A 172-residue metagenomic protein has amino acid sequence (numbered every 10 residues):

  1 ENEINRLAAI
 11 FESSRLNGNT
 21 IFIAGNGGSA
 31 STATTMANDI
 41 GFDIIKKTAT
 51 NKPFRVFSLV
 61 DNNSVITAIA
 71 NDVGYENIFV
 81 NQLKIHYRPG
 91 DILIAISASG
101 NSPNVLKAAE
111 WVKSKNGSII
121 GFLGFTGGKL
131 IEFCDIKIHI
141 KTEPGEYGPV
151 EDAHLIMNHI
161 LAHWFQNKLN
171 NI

Functional and structural regions predicted by a protein language model:
E1-N17: A short, well-structured juxtamembrane/interface segment
N17-N19, N26: Generic amphipathic, hydrophobic interface segment in small proteins and small subunits
F22, S29-N171: Glycine-rich phosphate-binding loops that contact phosphosugars or nucleotide phosphates
